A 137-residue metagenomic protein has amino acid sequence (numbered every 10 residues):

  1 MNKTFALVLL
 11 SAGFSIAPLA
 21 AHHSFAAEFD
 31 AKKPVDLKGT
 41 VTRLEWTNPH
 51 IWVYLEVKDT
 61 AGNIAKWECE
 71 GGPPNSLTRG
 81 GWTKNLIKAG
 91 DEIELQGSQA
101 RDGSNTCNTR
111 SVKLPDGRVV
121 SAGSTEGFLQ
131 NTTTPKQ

Functional and structural regions predicted by a protein language model:
L7-P18: Bacterial N-terminal signal peptides
A20-V35: Short boundary/loop segments of OB/S1/cold-shock single-stranded nucleic-acid-binding domains
G39-V41: Conserved hydrophobic positions within beta-strands
T47-V57: Short aromatic-glycine-enriched beta-strand elements
G71-R79: Short, structured beta-strand/loop micro-motifs enriched in basic residues and often containing a Trp
R79-E94: Short nucleic-acid-contacting surface segments enriched for D/E, G, S/T with interspersed K/R
A100-S124: OB-fold/S1-family single-stranded nucleic acid-binding modules
R118-Q137: Extended, charge-rich, solvent-exposed interface segments
